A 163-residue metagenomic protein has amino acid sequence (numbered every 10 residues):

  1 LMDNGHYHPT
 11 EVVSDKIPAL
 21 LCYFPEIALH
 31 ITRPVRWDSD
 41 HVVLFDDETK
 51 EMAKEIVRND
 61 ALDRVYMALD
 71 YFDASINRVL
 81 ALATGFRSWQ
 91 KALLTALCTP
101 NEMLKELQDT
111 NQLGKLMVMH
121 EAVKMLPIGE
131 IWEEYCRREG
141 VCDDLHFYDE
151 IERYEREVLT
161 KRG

Functional and structural regions predicted by a protein language model:
M2, H8-G163: Histidine-acidic metal/acid-base catalytic patches
